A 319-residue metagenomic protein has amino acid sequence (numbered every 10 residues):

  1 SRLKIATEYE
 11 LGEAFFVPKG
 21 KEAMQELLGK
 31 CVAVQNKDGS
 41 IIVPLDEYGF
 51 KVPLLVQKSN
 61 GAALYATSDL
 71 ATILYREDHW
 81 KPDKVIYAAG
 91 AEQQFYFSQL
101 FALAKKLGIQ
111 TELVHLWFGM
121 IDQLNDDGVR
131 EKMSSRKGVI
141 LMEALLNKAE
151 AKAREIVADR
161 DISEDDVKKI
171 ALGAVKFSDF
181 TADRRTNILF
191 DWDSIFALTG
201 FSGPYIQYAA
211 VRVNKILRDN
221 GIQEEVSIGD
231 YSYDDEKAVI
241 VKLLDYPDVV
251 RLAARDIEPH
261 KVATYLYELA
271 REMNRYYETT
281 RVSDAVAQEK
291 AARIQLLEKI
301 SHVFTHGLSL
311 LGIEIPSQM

Functional and structural regions predicted by a protein language model:
S1-M319: Non-catalytic interaction-recognition regions
